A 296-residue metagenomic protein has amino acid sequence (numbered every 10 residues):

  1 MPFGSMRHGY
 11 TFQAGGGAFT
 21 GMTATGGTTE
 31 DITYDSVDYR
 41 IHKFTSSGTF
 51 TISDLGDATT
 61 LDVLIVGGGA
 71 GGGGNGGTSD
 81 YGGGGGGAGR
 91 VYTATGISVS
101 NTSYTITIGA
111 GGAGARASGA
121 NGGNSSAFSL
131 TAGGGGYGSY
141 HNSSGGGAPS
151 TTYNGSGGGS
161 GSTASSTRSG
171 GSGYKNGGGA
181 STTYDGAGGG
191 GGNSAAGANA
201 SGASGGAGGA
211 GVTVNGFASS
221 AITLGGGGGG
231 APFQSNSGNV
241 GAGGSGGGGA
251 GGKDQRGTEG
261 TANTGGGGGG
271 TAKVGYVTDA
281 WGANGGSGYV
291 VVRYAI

Functional and structural regions predicted by a protein language model:
P2-I296: Low-complexity, glycine/proline-biased repetitive segments and flexible coils/loops
